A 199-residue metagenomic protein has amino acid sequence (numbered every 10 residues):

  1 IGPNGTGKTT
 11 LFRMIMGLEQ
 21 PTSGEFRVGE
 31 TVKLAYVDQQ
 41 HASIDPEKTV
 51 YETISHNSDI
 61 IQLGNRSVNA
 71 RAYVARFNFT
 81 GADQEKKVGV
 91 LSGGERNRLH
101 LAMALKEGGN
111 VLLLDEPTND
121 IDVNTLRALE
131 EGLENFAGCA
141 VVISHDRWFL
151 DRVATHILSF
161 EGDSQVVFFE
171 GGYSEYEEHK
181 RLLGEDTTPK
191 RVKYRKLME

Functional and structural regions predicted by a protein language model:
I1-E199: ABC ATP-binding cassette signature C-motif
